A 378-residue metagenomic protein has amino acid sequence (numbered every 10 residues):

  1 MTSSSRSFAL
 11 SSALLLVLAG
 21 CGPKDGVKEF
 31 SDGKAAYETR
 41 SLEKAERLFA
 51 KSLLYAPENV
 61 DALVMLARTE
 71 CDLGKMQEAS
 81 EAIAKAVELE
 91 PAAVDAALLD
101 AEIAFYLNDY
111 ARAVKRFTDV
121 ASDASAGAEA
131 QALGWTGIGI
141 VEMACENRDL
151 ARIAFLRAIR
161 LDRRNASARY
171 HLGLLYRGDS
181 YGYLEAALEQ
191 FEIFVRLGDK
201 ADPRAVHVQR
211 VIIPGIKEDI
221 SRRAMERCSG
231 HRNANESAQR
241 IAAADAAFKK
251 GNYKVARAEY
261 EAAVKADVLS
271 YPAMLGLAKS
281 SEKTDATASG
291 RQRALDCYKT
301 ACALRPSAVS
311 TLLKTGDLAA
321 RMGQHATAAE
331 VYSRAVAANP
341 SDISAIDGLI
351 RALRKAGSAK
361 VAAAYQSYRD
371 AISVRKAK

Functional and structural regions predicted by a protein language model:
D25-Y55, D72, E236-A258, A262: Alpha-helical segment of the N-proximal tetratricopeptide repeat
G26-V27, V60-D61, V94-D95, A128-A132 (+6 more regions): Helix-start (N-cap) detector for alpha-helical repeat units in TPR-like alpha-solenoids, especially tetratricopeptide
R40-L48, L73-K85, L107-D119, C145-A154 (+6 more regions): Structural signature of tandem alpha-helical TPR/SEL1-like repeats, specifically the intra-repeat loop/turn
S52, K85-A86, D119-V120, A124 (+6 more regions): Canonical positions in the second alpha-helix
Y55, L89, D123-G127, L161 (+6 more regions): Structural marker of alpha-solenoid helical repeat scaffolds
M65, L99, L133, G137 (+6 more regions): Canonical tetratricopeptide repeat
R177, Y183-D202, S333-I343, D347-K376: TPR/TPR-like (Sel1-like) alpha-helical repeat modules
